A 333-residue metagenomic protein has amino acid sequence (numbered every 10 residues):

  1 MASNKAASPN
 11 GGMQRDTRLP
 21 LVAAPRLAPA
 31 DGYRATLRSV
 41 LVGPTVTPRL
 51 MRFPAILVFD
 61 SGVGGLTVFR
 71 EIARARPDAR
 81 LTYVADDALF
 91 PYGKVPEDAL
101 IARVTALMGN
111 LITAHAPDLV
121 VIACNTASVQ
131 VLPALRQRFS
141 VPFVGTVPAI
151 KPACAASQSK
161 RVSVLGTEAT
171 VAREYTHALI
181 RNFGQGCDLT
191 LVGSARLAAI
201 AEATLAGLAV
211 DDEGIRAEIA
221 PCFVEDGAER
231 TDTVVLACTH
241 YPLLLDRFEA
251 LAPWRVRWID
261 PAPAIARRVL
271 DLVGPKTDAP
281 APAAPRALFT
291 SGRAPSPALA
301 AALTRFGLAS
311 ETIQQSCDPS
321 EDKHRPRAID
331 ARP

Functional and structural regions predicted by a protein language model:
A2-N4, S8-P9, R15-R18, R26: Low-acidity, Ser/Thr- and Arg-rich intrinsically disordered low-complexity segments
A6, R15-D16, T36, T47 (+1 more regions): Intrinsically disordered, low-complexity, compositionally biased regions/tails
G12, L27-T45: N-terminal polybasic/positive-inside topogenic patches
V40-P333: Non-catalytic structural scaffold of enzyme domains
